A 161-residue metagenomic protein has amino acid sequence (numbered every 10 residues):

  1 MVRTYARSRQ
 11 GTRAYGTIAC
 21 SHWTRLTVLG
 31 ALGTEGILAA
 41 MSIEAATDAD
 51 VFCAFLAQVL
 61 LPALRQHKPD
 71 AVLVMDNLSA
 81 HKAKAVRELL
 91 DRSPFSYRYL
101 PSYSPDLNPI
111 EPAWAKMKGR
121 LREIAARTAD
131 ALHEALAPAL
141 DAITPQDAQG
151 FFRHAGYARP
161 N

Functional and structural regions predicted by a protein language model:
M1-N161: Short functional hotspots at interaction and active-site rims
